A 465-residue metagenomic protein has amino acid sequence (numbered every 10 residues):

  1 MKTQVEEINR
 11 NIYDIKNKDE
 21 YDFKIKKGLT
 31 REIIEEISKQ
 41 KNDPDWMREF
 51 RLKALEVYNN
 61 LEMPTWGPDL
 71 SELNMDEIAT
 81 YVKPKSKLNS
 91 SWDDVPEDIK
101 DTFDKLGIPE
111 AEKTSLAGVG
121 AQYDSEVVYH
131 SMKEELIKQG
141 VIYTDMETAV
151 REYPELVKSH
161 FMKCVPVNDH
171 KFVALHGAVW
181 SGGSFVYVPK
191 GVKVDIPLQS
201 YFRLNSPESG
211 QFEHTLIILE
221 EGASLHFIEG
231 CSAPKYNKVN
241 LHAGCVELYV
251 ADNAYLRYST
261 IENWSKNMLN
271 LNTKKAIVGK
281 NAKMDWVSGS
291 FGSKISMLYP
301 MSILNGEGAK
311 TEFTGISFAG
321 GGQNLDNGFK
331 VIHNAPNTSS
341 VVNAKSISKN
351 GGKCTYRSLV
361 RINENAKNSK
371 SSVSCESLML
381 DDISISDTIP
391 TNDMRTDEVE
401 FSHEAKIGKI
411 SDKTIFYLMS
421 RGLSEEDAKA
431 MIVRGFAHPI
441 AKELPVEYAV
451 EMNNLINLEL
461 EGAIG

Functional and structural regions predicted by a protein language model:
K2-N17, K26-G28, Y448-I464: Intrinsically disordered, low-complexity terminal tails
K2-N9, Y21-A174, N343-S346: N-terminal amphipathic, basic helical "cap/leader" segment at the start of enzyme domains
D14-K16, R31-E35, N392-M394: Short acidic (Asp/Glu) and glycine-rich catalytic loops that position anionic groups and cofactors
Y129-L423, A437-G465: Conserved beta-strand/loop scaffold segments within soluble protein domains that form the structured core and edges
